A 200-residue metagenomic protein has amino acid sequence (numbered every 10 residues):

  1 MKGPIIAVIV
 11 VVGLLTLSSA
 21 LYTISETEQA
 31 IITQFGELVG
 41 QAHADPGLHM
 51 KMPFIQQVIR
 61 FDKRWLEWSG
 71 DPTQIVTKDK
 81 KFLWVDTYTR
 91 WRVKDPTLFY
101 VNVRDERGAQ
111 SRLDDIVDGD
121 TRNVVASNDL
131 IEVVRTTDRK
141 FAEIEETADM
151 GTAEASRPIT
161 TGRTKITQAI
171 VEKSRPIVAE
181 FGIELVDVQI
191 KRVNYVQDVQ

Functional and structural regions predicted by a protein language model:
M1-L21: Single-pass alpha-helical transmembrane signal-anchor segments
K2, A44-P53, T147-T152: A broad, low-specificity signal for short, low-complexity segments enriched in glycine/proline and polar/charged
G3, V10-V11, E67-W68, P96 (+1 more regions): Generic signal for short, ordered secondary-structure residues within or immediately flanking folded domains
P4-I9, M50-K51, V58-E67, I159-T167: Short linear motifs at secondary-structure transitions and domain/linker junctions
S18-A126: Hydrophobic membrane-anchoring helix/hairpin
T77-D79, W84-V85, R90-W91, A109-V196: Amphipathic, coiled-coil-like alpha-helical scaffolding segments used for oligomerization/assembly
L98-F99, V196-Q200: Short acidic, Gly/Pro-enriched loop/turn segments at secondary-structure junctions
